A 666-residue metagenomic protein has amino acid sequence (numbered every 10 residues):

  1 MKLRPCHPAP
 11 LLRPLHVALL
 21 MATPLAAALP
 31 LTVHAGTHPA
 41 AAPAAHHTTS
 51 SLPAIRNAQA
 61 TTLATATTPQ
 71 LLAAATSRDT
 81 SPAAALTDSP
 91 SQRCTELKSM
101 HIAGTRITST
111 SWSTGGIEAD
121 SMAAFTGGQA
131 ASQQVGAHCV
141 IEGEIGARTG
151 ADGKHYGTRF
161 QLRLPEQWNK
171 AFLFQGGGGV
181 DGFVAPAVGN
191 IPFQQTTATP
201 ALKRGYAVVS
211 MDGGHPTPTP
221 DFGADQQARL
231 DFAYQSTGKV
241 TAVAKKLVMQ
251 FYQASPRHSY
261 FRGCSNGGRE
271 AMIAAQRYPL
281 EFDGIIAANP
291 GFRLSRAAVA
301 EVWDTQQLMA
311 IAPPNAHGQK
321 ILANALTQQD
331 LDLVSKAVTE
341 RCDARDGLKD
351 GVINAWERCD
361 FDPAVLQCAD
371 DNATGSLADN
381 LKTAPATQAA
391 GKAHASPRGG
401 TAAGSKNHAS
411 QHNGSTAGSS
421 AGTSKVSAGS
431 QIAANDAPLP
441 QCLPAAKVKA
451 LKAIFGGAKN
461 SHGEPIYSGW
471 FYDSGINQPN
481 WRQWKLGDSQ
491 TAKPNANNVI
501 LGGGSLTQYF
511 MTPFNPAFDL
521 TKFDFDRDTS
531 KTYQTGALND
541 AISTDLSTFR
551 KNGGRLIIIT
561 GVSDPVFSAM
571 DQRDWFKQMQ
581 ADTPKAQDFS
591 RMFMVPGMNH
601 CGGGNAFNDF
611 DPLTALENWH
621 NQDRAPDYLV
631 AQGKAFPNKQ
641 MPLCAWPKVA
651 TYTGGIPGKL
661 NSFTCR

Functional and structural regions predicted by a protein language model:
K2-H34: Gram-negative bacterial Sec-dependent N-terminal signal peptides
G36-A41, H46-H47, L52-A171, V184-P186 (+8 more regions): Catalytic-loop region of hydrolases
G127, N169-K170, G177-Q253, V299 (+2 more regions): Cap/lid segment of the alpha/beta-hydrolase catalytic domain
H258-P313: Primarily recognizes the serine-hydrolase "nucleophile elbow" in alpha/beta-hydrolase and SGNH/GDSL folds
S295-V352, N539-N552: The feature captures the conserved acid-bearing segment of alpha/beta-hydrolase catalytic domains
I557-T560: Short beta-strand/loop motif that positions the catalytic acidic residue of the alpha/beta-hydrolase fold
V566-M570: Conserved alpha/beta-hydrolase "acid-adjacent" motif
S590-G603: Histidine-bearing beta->alpha loop at or near hydrolase active sites
